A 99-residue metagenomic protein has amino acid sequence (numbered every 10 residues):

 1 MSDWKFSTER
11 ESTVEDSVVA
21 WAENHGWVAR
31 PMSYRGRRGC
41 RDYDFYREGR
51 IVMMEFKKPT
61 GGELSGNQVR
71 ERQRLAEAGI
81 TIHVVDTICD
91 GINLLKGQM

Functional and structural regions predicted by a protein language model:
M1-M99: Catalytic phosphate/metal-binding cores of nucleic-acid and nucleotide-processing enzymes, i.e., regions that mediate
